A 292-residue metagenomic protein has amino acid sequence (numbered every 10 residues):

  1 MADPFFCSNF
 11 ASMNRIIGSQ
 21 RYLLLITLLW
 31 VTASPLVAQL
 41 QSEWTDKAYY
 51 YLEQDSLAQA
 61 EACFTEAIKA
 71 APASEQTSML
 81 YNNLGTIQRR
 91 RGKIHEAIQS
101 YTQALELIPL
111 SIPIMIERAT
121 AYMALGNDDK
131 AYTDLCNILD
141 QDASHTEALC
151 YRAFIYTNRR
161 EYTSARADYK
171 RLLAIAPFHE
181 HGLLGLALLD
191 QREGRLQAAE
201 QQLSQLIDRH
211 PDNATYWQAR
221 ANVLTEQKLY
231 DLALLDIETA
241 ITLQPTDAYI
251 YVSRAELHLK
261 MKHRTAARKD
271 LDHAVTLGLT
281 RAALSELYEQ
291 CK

Functional and structural regions predicted by a protein language model:
Q41-S42, E75-M79, I112-P113, T146-E147 (+4 more regions): Helix-start (N-cap) detector for alpha-helical repeat units in TPR-like alpha-solenoids, especially tetratricopeptide
D46, M79-N83, E117, Y151 (+4 more regions): Canonical tetratricopeptide repeat
E53-Q54, I87-R90, A124-L125, N158-R159 (+3 more regions): Register position in tetratricopeptide repeats
P72-E75, P109, A143, P177 (+3 more regions): Short coil turns that delineate tetratricopeptide repeat
E256, K260-K292: Terminal, low-structured helical/coil segments at or just beyond the last alpha-helical repeat
